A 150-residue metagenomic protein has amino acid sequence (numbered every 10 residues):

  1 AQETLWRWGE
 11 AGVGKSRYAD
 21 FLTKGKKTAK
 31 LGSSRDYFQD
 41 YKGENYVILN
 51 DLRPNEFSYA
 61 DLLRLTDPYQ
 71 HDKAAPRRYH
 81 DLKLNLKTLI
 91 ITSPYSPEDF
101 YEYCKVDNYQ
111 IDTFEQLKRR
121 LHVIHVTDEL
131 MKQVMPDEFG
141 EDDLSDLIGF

Functional and structural regions predicted by a protein language model:
A1-F38, K42: P-loop NTPase catalytic core of nucleic-acid-dependent motor ATPases
V47-L49: Hydrophobic positions in the central parallel beta-sheet of the AAA+
L52: Hydrophobic adenine-recognition pocket in adenosine-nucleotide-binding enzymes
E56-F150: Replace "adjacent to P-loop NTPase cores in ATP/GTP-dependent enzymes" with "adjacent to NTP-binding cores
